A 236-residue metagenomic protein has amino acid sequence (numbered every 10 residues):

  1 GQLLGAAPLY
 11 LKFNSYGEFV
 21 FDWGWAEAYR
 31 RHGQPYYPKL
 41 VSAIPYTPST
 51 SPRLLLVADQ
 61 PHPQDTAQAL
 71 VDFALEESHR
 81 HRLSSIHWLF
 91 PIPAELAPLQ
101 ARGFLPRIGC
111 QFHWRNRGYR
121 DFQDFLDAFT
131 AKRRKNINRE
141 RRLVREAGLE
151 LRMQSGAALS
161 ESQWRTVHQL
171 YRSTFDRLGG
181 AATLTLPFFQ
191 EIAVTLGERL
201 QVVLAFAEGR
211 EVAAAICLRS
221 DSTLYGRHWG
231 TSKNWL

Functional and structural regions predicted by a protein language model:
G1-Y36, D72-L236: A conserved beta-strand-loop-helix scaffold within acyl/acetyltransferase catalytic domains
P8, A43, R53-L55, P63-E77: Long, well-ordered early-domain segments
R31-P48, P61, T66: Internal alpha-solenoid helical repeat scaffolds
S42, A58, H62, T66 (+3 more regions): Conserved aromatic-histidine-acidic binding/catalytic patches
S49-P63, W229-L236: A short, internal acetyl-CoA/4′-phosphopantetheine-binding micro-motif in the GNAT/acyltransferase core
